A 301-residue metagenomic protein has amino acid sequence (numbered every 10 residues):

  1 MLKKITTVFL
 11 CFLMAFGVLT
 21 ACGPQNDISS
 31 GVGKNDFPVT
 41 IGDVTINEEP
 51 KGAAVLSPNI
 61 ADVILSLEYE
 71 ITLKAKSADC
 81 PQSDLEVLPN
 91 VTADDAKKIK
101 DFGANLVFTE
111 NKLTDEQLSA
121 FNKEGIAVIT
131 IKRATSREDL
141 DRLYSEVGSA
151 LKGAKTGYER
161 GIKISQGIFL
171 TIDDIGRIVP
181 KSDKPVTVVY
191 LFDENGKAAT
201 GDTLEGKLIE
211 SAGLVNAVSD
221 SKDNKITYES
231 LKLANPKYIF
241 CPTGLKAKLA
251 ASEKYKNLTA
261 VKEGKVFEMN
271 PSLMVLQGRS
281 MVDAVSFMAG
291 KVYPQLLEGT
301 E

Functional and structural regions predicted by a protein language model:
K4-I5, L10, T20-N59, A154-V189 (+2 more regions): Bacterial Sec-exported substrate-binding components of ABC uptake systems
M14-V18: Hydrophobic core
G33-V39, L88-K98, S221-E229: Short helix-initiation/N-cap motifs at beta->coil->alpha
K51-N111: A short, structured surface patch at a secondary-structure boundary
D79-E86, K197-N224: Alpha-helical, coiled-coil/dimerization segments enriched in small aliphatic residues
D94-A104, K123-E124, I226-Y238: Short helices/loops that flank or line small-molecule/ion binding pockets
E116, I129-G148, P185-L204: Extracytoplasmic ligand-binding site segments that recognize negatively charged/polar headgroups
E138-K155, I162, Q166, D173-G176 (+1 more regions): Structured C-terminal subdomain patch of bacterial secreted/periplasmic proteins
